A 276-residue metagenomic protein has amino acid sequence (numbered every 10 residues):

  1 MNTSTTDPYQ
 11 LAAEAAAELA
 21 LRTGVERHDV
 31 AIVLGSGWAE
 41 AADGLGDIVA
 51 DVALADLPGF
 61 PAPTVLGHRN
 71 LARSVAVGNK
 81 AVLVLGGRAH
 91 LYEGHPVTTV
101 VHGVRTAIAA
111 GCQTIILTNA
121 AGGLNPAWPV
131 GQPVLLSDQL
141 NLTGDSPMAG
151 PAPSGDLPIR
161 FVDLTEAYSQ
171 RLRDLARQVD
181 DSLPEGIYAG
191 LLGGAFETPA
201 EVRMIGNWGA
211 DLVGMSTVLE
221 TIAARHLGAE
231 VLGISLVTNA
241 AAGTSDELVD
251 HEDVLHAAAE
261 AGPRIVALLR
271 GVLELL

Functional and structural regions predicted by a protein language model:
N2-F161: Metabolite-binding pocket within alpha/beta catalytic cores that recognizes anionic/polar moieties
S36-G37, G122, Q139-L140, A189-G193 (+2 more regions): Glycine-rich beta-alpha junction loops
A50, Q132-S137, E230-G233, V249-E252: Short, hinge-like loop/turn segments at secondary-structure boundaries
Q139-G194: Histidine/lysine/aspartate-rich catalytic loop segments that bind and position anionic ligands
S154-T165, N207-A210, S245-A258: Glycine-rich tight-turn/loop motif centered on a GG-T
R173-D174, Q178-D211, L269, L276: Active-site/ligand-binding-proximal alpha/beta "capping" segment
F196-A241: A C-terminal functional module that forms or caps the active site or interfaces directly with catalytic machinery
A242-L276: His/Asp/Glu-rich mid-to-C-terminal helical/loop segments that flank catalytic regions of hydrolases
